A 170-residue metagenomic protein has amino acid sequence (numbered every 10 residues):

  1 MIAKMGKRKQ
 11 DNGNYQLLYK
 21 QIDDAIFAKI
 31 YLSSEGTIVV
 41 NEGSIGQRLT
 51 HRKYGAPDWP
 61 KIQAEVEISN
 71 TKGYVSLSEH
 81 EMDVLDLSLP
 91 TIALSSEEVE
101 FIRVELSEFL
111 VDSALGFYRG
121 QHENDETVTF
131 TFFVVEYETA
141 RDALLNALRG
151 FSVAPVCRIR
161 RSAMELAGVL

Functional and structural regions predicted by a protein language model:
I2, G6, L49-M82: Mixed-charge, Lys/Arg-enriched low-complexity segments
K9-Y19: Short, hydrophobic/aromatic-rich segments at coil-to-beta transitions
I26-L49, I102-D125: Short aromatic-glycine-(Arg/Gly/Cys) micro-motifs in beta-strand/loop hairpins
S44-P57, T127-V134: A short, exposed loop/beta-hairpin motif centered on an aromatic-Gly-Thr core
V75-L77, R149-A167: Conserved short beta-strand edge segments in small beta-sheet-based binding/regulatory domains
H80-L94: Short glycine-/aliphatic-rich beta-strand segments at the starts of folded cytosolic domains
I102-L106, R141-R149: Short amphipathic alpha-helices in soluble, non-transmembrane regions that often serve as interface/regulatory elements
G116-N146: Short, intrinsically disordered low-complexity segments
